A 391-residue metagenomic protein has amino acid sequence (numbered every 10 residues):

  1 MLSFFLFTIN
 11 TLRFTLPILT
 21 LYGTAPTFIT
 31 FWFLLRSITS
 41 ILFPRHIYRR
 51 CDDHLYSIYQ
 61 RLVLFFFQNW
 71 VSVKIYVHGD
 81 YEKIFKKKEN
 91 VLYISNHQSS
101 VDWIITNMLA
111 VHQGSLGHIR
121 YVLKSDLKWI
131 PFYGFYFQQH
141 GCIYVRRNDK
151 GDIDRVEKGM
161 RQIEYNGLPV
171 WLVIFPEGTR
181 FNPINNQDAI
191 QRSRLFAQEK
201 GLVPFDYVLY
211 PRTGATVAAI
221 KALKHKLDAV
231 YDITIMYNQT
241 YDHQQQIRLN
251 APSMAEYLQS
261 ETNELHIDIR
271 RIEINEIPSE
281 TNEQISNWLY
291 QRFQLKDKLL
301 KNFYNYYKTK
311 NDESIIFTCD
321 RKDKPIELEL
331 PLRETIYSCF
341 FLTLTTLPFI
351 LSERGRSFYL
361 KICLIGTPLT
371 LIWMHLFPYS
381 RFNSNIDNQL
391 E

Functional and structural regions predicted by a protein language model:
M1-W32, K324-S380: Alpha-helical bilayer-embedded segments of polytopic membrane proteins, i.e., transmembrane/intramembrane helices
L2-L92, H97-S99, I105: Membrane-anchoring hydrophobic helices of lipid-metabolizing enzymes
L6, R50-H54, K150, D206 (+2 more regions): Charge-dense, low-complexity intrinsically disordered segments
T27, R45, F132, E177 (+5 more regions): Hydrophobic residues in alpha-helical membrane-spanning segments
T39-I41, R45-I47, I362-T367, R381-E391: Interhelical loop segments of eukaryotic multi-pass membrane proteins
F66-N250: Soluble catalytic domains of membrane acyltransferases
L168, A189-S338, M374-E391: Catalytic lobes of large eukaryotic enzymes
